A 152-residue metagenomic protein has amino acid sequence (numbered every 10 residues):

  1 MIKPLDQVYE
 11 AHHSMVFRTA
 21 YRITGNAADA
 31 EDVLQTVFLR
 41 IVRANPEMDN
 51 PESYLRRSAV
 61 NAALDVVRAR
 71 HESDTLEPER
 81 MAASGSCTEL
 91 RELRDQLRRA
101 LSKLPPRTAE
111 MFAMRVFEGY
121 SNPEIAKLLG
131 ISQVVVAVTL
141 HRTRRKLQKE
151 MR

Functional and structural regions predicted by a protein language model:
M1-R18, A28-E31, V42, P46-E47 (+1 more regions): A short, charge-rich alpha-helical start-of-domain segment used by transcription regulators
H12, V33, T139-R142: Residues within the DNA-recognition helix of helix-turn-helix
R18, D32-L39, D49-N61: Structural recognition of an alpha-helix C-terminal capping motif at a helix-to-coil junction
N50, R57-E77, L90: Arg/Lys-rich amphipathic alpha helix in sigma70-family domain 2
V60, L64, P123, L129-R152: DNA-recognition helix of helix-turn-helix
E77-S102: Acidic, proline/glycine-rich intrinsically disordered inter-domain spacer in sigma factors
M111-R115: A short pre-motif secondary-structure segment
